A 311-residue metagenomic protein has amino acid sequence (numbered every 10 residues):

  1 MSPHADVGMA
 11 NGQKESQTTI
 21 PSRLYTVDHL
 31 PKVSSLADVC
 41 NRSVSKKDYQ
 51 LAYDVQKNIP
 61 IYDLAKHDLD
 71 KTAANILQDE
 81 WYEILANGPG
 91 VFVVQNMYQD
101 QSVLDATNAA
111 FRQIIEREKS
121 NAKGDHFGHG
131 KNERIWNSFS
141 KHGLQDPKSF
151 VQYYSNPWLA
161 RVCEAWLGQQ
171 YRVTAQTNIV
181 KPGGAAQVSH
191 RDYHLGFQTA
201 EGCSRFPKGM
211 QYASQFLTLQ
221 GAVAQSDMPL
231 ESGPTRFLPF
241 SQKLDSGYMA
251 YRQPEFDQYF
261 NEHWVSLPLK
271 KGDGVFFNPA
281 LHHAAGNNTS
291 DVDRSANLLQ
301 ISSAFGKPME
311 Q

Functional and structural regions predicted by a protein language model:
M1-N87: Fe(II)/2-oxoglutarate
S2-R23, A73-A74, D79-F92, M97-K271 (+2 more regions): Non-heme Fe(II) oxygenase catalytic core, chiefly the N-lobe of the double-stranded beta-helix
L238, F277-N278, A285, L299-Q300: Generic beta-strand/beta-sheet core signal
P268-H283: Conserved metal-binding segment of the jelly-roll/cupin
H283-T289: Short, Lys/Arg- and Gly-enriched loop/turn segments at beta-strand edges
S295-N297: Hydrophobic alpha-helical interface faces used for helix-helix packing
